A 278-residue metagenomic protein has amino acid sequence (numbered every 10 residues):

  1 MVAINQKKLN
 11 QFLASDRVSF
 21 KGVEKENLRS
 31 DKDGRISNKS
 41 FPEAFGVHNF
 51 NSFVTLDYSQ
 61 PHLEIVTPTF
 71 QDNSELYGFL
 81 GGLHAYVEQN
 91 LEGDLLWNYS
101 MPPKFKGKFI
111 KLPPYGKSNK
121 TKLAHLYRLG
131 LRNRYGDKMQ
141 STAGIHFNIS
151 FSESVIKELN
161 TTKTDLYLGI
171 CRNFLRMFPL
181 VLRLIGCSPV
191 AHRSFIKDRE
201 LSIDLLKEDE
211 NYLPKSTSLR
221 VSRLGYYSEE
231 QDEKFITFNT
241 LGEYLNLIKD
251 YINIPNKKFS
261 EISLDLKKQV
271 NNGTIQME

Functional and structural regions predicted by a protein language model:
M1-R132, M139-I145, D165-R172, P179: Terminal catalytic/cofactor-binding subdomain
F105, G116-R134, S141, S150-E278: Loop-rich catalytic cores of soluble enzymes, especially ATP-dependent carboxylate-amine ligases and other
